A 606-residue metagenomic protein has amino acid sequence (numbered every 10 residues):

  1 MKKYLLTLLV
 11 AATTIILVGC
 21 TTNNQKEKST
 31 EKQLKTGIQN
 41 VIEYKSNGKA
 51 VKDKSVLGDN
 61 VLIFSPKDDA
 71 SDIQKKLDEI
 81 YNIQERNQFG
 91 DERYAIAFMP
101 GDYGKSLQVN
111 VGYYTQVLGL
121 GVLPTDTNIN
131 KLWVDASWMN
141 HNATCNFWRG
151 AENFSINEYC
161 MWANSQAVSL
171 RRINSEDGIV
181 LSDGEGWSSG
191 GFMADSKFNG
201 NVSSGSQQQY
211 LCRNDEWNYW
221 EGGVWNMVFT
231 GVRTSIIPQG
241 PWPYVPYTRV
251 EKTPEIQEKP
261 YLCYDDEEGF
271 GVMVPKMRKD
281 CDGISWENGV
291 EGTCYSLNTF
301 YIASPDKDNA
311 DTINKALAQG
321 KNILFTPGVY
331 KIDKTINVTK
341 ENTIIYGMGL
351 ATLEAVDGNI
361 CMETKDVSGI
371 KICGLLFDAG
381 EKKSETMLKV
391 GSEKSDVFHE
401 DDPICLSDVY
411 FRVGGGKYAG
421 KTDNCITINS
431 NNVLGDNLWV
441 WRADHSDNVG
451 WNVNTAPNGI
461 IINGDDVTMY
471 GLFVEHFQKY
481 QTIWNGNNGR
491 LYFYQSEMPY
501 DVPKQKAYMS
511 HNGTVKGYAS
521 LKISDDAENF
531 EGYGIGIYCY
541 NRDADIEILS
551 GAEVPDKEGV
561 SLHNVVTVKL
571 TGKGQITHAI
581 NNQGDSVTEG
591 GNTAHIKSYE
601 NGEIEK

Functional and structural regions predicted by a protein language model:
M1-Y4: Positively charged n-region of N-terminal signal peptides that target proteins for export
T7-L8, P260: Generic secretory/membrane-interface signal
L8-I16: Bacterial N-terminal signal peptides
T21-K606: Extracellular/periplasmic carbohydrate-active domains that bind, remodel, or depolymerize complex polysaccharides
